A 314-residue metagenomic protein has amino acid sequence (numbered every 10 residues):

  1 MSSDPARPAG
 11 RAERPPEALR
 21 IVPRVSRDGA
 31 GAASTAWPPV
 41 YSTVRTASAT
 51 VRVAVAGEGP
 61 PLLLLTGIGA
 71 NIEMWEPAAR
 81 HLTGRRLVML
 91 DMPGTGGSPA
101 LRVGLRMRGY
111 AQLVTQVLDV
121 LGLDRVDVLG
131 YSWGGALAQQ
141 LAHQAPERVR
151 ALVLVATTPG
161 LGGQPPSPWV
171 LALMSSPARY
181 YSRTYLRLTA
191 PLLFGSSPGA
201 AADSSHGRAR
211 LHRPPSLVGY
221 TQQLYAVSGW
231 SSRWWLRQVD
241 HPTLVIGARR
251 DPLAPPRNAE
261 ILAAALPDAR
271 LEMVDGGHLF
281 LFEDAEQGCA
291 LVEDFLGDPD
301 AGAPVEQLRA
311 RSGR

Functional and structural regions predicted by a protein language model:
M1-L62, G84-R85, G297-R314: Alpha/beta-hydrolase fold catalytic core
A49-P99: Conserved HGGG/HGGXW glycine-rich cap/lid loop of the alpha/beta-hydrolase fold
M89-L129: Active-site loop/oxyanion-hole signature of alpha/beta-hydrolase fold enzymes
Q139, H143, R150-R179: Flexible "cap/lid" loop of the alpha/beta hydrolase fold
G163, R183-W235: Conserved alpha/beta-hydrolase catalytic His-Asp/Glu region
V239, V245-G247: Short beta-strand/loop motif that positions the catalytic acidic residue of the alpha/beta-hydrolase fold
R250-A254: Acidic catalytic loop of the alpha/beta-hydrolase fold
G276-C289: Catalytic histidine-centered segment of alpha/beta-hydrolase-like enzymes
